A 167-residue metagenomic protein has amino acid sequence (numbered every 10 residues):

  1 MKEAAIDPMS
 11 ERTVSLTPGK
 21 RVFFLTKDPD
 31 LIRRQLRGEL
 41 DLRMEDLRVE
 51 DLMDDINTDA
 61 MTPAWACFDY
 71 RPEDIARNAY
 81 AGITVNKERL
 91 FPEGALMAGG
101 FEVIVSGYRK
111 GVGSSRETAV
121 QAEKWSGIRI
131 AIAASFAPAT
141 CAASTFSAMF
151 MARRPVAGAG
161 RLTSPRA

Functional and structural regions predicted by a protein language model:
M1-A167: Fe-S-dependent hydro-lyases/dehydratases of central metabolism
